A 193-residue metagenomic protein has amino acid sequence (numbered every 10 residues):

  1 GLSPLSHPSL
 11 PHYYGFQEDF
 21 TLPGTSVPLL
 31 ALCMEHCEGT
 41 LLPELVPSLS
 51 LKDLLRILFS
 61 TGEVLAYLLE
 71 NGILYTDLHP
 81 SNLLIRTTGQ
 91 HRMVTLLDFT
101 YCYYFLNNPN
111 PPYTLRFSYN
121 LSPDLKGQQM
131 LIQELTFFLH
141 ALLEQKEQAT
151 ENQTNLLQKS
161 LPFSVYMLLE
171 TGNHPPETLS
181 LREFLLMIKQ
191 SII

Functional and structural regions predicted by a protein language model:
S6-F20: Conserved HxN/HPN-centered segment at the entrance to the catalytic loop of eukaryotic protein kinase-like domains
T25-T40: Conserved short submotifs of the Hanks-type protein kinase catalytic core that shape the nucleotide-binding pocket
L41-S50: AlphaC helix of the protein kinase catalytic domain
I57-L58: Activation segment signature within eukaryotic-like protein kinase domains
T61-L68: Conserved hydrophobic alpha-helix
L69-T87: Catalytic-loop of the protein kinase fold
N82-D98: Conserved protein kinase catalytic/activation segment
T95-M167: C-lobe/activation-segment region of protein kinase-like
